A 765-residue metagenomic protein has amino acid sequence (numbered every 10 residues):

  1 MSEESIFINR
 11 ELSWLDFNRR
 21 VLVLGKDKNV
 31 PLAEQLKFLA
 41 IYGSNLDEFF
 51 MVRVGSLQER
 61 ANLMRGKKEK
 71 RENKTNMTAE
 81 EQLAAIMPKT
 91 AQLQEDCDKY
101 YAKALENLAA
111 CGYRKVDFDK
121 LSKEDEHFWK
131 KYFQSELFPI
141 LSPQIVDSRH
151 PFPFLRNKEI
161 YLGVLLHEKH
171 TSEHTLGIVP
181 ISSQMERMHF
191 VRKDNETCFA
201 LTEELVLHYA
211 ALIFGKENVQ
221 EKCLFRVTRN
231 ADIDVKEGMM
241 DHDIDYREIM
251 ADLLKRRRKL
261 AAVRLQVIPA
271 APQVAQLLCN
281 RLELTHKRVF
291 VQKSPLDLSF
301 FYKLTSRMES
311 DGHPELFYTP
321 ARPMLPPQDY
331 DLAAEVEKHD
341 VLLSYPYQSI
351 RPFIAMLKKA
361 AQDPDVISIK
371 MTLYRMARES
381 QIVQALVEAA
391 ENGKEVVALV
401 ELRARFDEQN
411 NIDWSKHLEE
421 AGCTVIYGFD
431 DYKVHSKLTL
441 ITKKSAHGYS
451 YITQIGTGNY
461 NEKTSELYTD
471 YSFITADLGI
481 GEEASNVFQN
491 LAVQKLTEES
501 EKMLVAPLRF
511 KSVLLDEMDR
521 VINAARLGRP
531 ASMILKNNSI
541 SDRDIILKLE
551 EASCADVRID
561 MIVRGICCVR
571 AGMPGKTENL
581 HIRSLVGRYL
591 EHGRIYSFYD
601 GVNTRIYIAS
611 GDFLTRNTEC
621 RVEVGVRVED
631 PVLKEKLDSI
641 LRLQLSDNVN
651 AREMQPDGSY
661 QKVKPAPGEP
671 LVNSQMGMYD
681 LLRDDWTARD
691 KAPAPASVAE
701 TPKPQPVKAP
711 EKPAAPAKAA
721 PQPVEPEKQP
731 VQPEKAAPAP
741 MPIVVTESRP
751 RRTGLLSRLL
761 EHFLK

Functional and structural regions predicted by a protein language model:
M1-M533, E551, A555, C567-K765: N-terminal localization/anchoring segments of enzymes in phospholipid and broader phosphate metabolism
R543: Active-site glycine- and acidic-residue-rich loops that bind and position anionic ligands or nucleotide-like cofactors
R558-I562: Hydrophobic alpha/beta core scaffold segments
